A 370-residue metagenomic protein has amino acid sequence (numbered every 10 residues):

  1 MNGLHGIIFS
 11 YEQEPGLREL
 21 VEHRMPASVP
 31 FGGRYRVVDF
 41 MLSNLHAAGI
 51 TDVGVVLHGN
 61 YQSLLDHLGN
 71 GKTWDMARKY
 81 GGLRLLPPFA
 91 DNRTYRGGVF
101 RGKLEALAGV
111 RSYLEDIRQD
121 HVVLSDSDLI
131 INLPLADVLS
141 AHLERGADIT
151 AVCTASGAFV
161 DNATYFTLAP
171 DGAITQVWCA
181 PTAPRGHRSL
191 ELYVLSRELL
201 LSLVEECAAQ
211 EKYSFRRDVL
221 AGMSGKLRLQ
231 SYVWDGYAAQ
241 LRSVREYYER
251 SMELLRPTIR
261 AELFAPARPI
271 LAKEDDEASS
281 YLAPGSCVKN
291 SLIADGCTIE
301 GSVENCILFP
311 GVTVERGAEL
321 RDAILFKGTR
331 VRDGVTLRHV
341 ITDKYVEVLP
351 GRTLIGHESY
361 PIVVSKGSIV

Functional and structural regions predicted by a protein language model:
M1-E253, V364: Unchanged
M1-S10, E198, E206-V370: Left-handed beta-helix
